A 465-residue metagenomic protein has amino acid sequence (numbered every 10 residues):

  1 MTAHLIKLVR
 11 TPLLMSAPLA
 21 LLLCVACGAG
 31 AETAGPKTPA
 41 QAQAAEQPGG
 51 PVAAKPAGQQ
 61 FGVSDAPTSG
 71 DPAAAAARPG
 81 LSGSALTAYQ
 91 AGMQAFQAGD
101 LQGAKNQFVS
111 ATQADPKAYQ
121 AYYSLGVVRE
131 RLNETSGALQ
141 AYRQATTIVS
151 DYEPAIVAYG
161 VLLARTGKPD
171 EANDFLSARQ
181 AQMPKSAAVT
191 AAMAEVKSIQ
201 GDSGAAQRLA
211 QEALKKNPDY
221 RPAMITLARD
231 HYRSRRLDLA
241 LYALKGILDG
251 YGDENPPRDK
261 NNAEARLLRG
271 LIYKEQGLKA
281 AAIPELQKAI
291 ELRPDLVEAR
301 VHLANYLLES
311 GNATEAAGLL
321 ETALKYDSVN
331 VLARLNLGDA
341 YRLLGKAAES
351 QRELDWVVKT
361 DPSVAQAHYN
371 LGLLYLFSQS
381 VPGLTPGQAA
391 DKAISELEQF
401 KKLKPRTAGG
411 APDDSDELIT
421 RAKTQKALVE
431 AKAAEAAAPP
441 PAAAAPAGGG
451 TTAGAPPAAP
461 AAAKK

Functional and structural regions predicted by a protein language model:
L81-A114, V127, R131, L271 (+1 more regions): Alpha-helical segment of the N-proximal tetratricopeptide repeat
A85, Y119-Q120, E153-P154, A187-A188 (+7 more regions): Helix-start (N-cap) detector for alpha-helical repeat units in TPR-like alpha-solenoids, especially tetratricopeptide
G99-Q107, R131-Q144, T166-A178, Q200-E212 (+6 more regions): Structural signature of tandem alpha-helical TPR/SEL1-like repeats, specifically the intra-repeat loop/turn
A114, I148, A181-M183, K216 (+6 more regions): Structural marker of alpha-solenoid helical repeat scaffolds
D259-N261, L374-V381, T385-K465: Terminal, low-structured helical/coil segments at or just beyond the last alpha-helical repeat
